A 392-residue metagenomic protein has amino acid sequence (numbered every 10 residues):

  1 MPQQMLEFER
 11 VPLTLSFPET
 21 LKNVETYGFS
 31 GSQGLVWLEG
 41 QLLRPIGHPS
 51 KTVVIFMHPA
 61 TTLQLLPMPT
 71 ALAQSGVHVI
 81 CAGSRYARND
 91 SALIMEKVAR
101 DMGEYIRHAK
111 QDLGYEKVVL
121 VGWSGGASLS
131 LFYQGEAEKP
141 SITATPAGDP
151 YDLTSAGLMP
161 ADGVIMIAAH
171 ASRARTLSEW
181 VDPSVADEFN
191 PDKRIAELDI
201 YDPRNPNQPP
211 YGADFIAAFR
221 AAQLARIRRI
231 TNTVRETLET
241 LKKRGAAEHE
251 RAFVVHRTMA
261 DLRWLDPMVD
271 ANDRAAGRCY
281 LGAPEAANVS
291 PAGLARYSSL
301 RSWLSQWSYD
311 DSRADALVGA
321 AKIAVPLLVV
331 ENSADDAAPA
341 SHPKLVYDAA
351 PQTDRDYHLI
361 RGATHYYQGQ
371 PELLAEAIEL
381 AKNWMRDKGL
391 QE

Functional and structural regions predicted by a protein language model:
M1-T52, Q370-P371: N-terminal cap/lid segment of alpha/beta-hydrolase-fold proteins
Q64, T176, S312, D336-H342: Conserved alpha/beta-hydrolase "acid-adjacent" motif
P69-S91: Conserved alpha/beta-hydrolase
R85-V119, P371-A377: Catalytic nucleophile-loop/oxyanion-hole region of alpha/beta-hydrolase and closely related hydrolase-like folds
H108-Q111, K117-F189: Primarily recognizes the serine-hydrolase "nucleophile elbow" in alpha/beta-hydrolase and SGNH/GDSL folds
L153-R278: Alpha/beta-hydrolase-fold enzymes
I323, V329-E331: Short beta-strand/loop motif that positions the catalytic acidic residue of the alpha/beta-hydrolase fold
I360-E392: Catalytic active-site module of serine/aspartate enzymes centered on a nucleophile-bearing elbow/loop
